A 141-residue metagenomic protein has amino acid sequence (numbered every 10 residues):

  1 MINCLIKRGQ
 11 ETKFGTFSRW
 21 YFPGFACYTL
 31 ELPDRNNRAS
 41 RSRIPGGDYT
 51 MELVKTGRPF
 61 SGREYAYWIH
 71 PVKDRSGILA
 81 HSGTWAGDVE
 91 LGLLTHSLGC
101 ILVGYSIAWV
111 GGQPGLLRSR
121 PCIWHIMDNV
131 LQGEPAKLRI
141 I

Functional and structural regions predicted by a protein language model:
M1-K137, I141: Cell wall/extracellular polymer interaction/catalysis modules
